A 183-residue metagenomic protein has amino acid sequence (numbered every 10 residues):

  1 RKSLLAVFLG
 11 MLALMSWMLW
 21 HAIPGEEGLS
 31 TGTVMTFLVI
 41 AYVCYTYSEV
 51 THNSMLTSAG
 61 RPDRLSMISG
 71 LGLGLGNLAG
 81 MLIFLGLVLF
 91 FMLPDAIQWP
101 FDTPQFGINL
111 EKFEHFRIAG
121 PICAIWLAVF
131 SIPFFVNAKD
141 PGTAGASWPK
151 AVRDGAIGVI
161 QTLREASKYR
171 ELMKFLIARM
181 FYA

Functional and structural regions predicted by a protein language model:
K2, P62-L73: Loop-to-transmembrane helix entry/capping segments in MFS-fold secondary transporters and related SLC/MFSD carriers
F8-A22, E26-E49, F181: Hydrophobic core of transmembrane alpha-helices in multi-pass small-molecule transporters, especially MFS/SLC-type
Y47-R61: Intracellular juxtamembrane helix-capping segments at the cytosolic ends of symmetry-related transmembrane helices
S69-I97: Glycine-rich segments within core transmembrane alpha-helices of 12-TM secondary carriers
L93-P94, S131-S147: Helix-loop junctions on the cytosolic side of multi-pass membrane transporters, especially the intracellular loop
F113-V136: Symmetry-related core transmembrane helices of the 12-TM Major Facilitator Superfamily/SLC fold
K139-I177: Juxtamembrane intracellular "pre-TM" segments in multi-pass secondary transporters
